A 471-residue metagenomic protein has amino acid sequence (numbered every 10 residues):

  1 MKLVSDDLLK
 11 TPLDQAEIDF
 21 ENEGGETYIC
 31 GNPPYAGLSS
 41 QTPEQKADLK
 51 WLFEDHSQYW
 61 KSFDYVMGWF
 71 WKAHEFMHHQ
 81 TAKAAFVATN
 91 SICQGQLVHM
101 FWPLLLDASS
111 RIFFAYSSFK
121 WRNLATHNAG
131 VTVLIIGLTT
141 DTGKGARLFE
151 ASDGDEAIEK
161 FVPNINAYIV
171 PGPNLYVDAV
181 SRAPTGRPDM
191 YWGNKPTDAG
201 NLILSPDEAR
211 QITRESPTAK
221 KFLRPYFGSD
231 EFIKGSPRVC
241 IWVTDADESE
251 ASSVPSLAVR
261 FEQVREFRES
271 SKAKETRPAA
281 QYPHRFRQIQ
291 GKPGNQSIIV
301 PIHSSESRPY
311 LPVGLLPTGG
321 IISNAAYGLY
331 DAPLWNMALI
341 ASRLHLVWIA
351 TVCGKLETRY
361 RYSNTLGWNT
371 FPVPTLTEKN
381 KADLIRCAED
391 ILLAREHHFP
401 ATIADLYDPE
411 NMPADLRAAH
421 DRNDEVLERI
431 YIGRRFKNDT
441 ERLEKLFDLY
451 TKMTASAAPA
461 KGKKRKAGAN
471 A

Functional and structural regions predicted by a protein language model:
M1, T276-R277, L356-R359, T440-L449: Short linear loop/turn motifs
M1-D6, K10, K72-E75, F267-S270: Conserved helix-loop functional segments at active or binding sites
M1-T27, I430-I432, N438, L446 (+1 more regions): S-adenosyl-L-methionine-dependent nucleic acid methyltransferase catalytic domains
K10-Q15, D19-P217, K234-R238, E248-S252 (+2 more regions): Signature of N6-adenine DNA methyltransferases within the class I
P33, G37, M77, T81 (+14 more regions): A generic secondary-structure signal for well-formed alpha-helical elements
M67, D153-R386, D390, K452 (+2 more regions): Polybasic, glycine- and aromatic-enriched phosphate-binding surface used to engage nucleic acids
F70-W71, C353-T358, P409-D415: Active-site-adjacent structural elements in folded domains
S256-V264, T370-A471: Non-catalytic DNA-recognition/assembly elements of restriction-modification systems
